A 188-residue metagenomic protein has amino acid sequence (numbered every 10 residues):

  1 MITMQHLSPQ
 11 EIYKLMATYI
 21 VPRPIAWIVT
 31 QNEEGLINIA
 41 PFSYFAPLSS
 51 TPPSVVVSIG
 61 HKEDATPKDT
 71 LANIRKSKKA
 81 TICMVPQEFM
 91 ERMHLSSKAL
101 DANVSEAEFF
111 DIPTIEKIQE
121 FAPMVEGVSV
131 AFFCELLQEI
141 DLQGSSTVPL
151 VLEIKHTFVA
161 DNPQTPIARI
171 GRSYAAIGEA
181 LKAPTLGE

Functional and structural regions predicted by a protein language model:
M1-E188: Basic, polyanion-binding surface patches
